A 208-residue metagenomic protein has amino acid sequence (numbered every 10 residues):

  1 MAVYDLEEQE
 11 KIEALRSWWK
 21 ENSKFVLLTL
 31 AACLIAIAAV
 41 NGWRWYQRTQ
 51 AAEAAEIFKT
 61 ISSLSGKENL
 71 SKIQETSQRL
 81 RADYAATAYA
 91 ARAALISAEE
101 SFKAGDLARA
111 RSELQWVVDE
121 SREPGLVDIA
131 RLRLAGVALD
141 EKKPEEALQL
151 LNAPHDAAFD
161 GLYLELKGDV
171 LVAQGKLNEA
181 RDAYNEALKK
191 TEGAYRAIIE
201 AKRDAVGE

Functional and structural regions predicted by a protein language model:
M1-A32: N-terminal positive-inside, membrane-proximal cytosolic segments immediately preceding the first
V26-T29, Q50, E68, S101 (+2 more regions): Short Lys/Arg-rich amphipathic alpha-helical segments
I37-E56: Transmembrane signal-anchor/signal-peptide helices with a preference for the extracytoplasmic
E56-R92: Short extracytoplasmic
Y84, Y89, E99-E208: Soluble extracytoplasmic domains of inner/organellar membrane proteins
L95-I96: Early exported N-terminus immediately downstream of N-terminal targeting peptides
